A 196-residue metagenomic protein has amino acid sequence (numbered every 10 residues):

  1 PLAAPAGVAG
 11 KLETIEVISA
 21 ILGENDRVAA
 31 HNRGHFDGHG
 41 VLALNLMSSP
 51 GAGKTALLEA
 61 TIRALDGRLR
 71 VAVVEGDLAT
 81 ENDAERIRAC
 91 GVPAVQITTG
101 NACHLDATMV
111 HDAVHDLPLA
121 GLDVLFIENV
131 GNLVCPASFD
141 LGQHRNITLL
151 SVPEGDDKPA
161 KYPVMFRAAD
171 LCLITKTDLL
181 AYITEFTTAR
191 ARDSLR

Functional and structural regions predicted by a protein language model:
P1-A20, I183-R196: C-terminal lobe/tail of nucleotide-utilizing enzymes
P5-G34, H39-L44, A52, A56 (+3 more regions): Nucleotide-state-sensitive switch-loop elements of NTP-binding domains
S48: The Walker A (P-loop) glycine that initiates the GxxxxGKT/S ATP-binding motif of P-loop NTPases
A72, R145-L149, F166-L180, A189-R196: Conserved beta-strand/loop subsegment of P-loop NTPase cores
T80-A84, D157-Y162, T187-S194: Short, glycine/polar-rich helix-capping loops at beta-to-alpha or helix-loop-helix junctions that flank or form
P153-E154: Conserved RecA-like ASCE ATPase "motif II neighborhood" in helicase/translocase motors
